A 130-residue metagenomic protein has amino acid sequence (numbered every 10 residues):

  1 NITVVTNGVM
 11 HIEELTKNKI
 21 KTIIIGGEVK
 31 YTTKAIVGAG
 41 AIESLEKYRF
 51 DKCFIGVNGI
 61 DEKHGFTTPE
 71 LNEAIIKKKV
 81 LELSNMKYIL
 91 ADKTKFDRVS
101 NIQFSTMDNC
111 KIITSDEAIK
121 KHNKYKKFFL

Functional and structural regions predicted by a protein language model:
N1: Glycine-rich beta-alpha loop segments
V4-V5: Conserved SAM-binding loop
M10-L130: Conserved phosphate- and dinucleotide-binding cores of soluble alpha/beta proteins, encompassing both enzyme active
